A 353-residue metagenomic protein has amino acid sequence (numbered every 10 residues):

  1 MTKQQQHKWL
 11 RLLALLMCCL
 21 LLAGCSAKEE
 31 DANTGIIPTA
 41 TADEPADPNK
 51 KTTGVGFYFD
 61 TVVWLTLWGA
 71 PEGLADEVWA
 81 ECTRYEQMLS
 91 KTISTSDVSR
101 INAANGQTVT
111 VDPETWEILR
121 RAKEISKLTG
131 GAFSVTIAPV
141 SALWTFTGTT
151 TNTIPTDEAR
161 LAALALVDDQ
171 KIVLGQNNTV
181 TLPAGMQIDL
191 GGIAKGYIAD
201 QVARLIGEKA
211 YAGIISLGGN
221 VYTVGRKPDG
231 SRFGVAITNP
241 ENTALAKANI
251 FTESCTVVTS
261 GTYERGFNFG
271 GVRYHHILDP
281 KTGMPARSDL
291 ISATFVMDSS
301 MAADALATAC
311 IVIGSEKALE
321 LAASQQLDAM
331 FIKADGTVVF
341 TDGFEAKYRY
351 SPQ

Functional and structural regions predicted by a protein language model:
T2-L15, L22-Q353: Mature catalytic core of soluble alpha/beta enzymes
